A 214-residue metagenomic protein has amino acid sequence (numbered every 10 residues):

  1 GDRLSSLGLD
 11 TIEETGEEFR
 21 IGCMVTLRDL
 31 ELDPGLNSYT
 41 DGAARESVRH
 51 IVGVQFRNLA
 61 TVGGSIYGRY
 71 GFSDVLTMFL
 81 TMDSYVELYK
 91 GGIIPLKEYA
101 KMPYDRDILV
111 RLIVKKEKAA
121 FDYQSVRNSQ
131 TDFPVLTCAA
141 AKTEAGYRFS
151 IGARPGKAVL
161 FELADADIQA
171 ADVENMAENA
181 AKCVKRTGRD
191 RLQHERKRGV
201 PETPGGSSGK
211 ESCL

Functional and structural regions predicted by a protein language model:
G1-L214: C-terminal structural segment of proteins
